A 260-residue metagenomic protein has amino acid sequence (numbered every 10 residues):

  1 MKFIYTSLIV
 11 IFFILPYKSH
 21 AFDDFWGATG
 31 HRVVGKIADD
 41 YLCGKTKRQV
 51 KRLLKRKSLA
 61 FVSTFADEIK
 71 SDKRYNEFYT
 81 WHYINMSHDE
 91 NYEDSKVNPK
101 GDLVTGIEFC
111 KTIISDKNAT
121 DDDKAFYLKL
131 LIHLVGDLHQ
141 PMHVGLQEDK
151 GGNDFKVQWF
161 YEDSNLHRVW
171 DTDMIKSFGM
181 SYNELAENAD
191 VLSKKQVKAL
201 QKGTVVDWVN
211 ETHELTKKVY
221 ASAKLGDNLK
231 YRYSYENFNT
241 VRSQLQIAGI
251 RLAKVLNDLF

Functional and structural regions predicted by a protein language model:
M1-F25: Bacterial Sec-dependent N-terminal signal peptides
A21-L134, P141, L146-D258: N-terminal, motif-rich segments that launch catalysis or mediate targeting to/interaction with membranes, typified by
